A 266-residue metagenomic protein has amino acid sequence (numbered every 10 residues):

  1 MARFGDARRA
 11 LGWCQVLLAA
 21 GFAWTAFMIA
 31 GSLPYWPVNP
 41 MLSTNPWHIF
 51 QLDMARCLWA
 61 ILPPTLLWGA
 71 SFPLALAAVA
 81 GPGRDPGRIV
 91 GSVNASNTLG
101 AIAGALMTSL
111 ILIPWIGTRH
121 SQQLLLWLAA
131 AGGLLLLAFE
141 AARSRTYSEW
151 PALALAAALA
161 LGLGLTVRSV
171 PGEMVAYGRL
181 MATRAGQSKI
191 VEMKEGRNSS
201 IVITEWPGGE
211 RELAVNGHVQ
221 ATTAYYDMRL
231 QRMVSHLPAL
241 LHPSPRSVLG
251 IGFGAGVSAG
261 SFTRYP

Functional and structural regions predicted by a protein language model:
M1-P266: Alpha-helical transmembrane segments of multi-pass membrane proteins
